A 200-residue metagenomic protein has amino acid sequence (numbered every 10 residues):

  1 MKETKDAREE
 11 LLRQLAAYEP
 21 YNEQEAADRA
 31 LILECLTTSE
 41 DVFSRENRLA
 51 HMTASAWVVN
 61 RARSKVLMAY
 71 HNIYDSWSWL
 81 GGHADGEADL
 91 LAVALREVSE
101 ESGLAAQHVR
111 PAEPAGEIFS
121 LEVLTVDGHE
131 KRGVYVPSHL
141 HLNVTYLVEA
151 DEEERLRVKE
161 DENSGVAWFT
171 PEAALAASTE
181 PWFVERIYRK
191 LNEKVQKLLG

Functional and structural regions predicted by a protein language model:
M1-K5, K190-N192: Short, extreme N-terminal leader segments that mark the start of a protein/domain
E3, A7-E9, A167: Terminal membrane-proximal soluble interaction domains of membrane-associated proteins
A7-E19: Generic N-terminal amphipathic, Lys/Arg-enriched alpha-helix
A17-S55: Acidic, metal-coordinating catalytic segment for phosphate/diphosphate chemistry, firing primarily on the Nudix
S44-W79: N-terminal strand-loop-strand
K65-S99: Aromatic- and glycine-enriched beta-alpha-beta binding-site module
D85-W182: Unchanged
T179-G200: Charged phosphate-binding loop/patch that engages nucleotide di/tri-phosphates or the phosphate backbone of nucleic
